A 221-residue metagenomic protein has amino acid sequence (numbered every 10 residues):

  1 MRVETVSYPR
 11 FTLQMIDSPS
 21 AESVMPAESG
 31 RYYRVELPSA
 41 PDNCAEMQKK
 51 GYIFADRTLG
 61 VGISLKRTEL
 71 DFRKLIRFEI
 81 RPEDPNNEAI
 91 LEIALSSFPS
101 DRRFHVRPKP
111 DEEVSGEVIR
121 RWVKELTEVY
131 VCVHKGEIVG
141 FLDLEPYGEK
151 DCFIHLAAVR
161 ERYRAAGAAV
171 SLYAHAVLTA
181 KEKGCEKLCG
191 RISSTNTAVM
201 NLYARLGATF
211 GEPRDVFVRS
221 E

Functional and structural regions predicted by a protein language model:
V3, F11-M15, K74-E113: Short amphipathic alpha-helix that is part of the acyltransferase structural core
S7-P19, K150-E161: Conserved acetyl-CoA binding element of GNAT-fold acetyltransferases
D17-P85, F217-R219: Acyl-donor-binding surface of acyltransferase catalytic domains
S20-P26, L156-V159, A165-L178, E182 (+1 more regions): Conserved acetyl-CoA-binding loop-helix of GNAT-fold acetyltransferases
S29-S39, A180-I192: Conserved GNAT acetyl-CoA-binding A-motif
A40-F54, V170, S194-E212: Conserved active-site alpha-helix within GNAT-family acetyltransferase domains
R102-K135, V139-C152, L156-V159: A conserved beta-strand-loop-helix scaffold within acyl/acetyltransferase catalytic domains
K124, Y130-C132, A174, K181 (+2 more regions): Catalytic cores of nucleotide-enabled group-transfer and carboxylate-activating enzymes in metabolic and assembly-line
